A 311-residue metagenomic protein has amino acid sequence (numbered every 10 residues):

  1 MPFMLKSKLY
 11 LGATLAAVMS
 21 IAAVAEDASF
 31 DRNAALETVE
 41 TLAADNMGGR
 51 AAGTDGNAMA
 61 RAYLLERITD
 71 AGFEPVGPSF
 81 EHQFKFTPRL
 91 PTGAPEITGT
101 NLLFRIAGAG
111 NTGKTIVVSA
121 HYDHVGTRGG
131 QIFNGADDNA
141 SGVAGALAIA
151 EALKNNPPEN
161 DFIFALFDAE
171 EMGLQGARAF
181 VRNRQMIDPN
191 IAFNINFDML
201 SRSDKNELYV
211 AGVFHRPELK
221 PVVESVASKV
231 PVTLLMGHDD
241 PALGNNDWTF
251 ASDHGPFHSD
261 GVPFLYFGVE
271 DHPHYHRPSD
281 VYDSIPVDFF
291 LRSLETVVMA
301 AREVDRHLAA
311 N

Functional and structural regions predicted by a protein language model:
P2-A13: Bacterial N-terminal signal peptides that target proteins for export
G12-S20: Bacterial N-terminal signal peptides
E26-S29, D45-D55, R89-G93, G130-N139 (+5 more regions): Second-shell loop/turn segments in exported
A34-T41, D55-D70, S79, S141-A148 (+8 more regions): Extracytoplasmic/secreted proteins, especially bacterial periplasmic and envelope-associated proteins
R50-I106, G237: A non-catalytic alpha/beta surface segment that caps or lines the substrate-entry region of metallo-dependent hydrolase
L102-F104, V118-G173, V297: Alpha-helical metal-binding/catalytic segments enriched in His/Glu/Asp
P157, F167-Y266: Metal-dependent peptidase/peptidase-like ectodomains
P273-N311: His/Asp/Glu-rich mid-to-C-terminal helical/loop segments that flank catalytic regions of hydrolases
